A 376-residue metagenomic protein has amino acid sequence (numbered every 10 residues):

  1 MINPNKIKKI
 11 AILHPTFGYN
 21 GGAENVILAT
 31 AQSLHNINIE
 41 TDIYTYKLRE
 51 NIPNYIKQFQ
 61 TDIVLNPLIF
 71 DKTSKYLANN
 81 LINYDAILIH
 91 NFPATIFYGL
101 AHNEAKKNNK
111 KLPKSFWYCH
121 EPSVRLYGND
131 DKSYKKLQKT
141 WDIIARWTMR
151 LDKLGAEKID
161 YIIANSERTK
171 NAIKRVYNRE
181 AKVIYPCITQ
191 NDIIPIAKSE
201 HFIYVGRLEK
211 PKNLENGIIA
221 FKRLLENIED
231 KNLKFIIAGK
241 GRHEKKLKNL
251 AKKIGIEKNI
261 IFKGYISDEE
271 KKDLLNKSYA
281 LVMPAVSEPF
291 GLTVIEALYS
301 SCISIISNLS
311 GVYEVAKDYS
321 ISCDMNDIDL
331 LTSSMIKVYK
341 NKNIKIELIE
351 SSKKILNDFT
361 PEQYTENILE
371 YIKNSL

Functional and structural regions predicted by a protein language model:
D42-L100: Active-site donor-binding segments of glycosyltransferases and PAPS-dependent sulfotransferases
S123, Y134-I162: Membrane-proximal helix-turn-helix segments that form the acceptor-binding/catalytic region of lipid-linked
I163, I194-K212, I218-K222, I236: Conserved donor-binding/catalytic core segment of Leloir-type glycosyltransferases
K246-I266: Nucleotide-activated donor-binding/catalytic signature segment of Leloir-type glycosyltransferases, i.e., the conserved
Y265-I266, D273-S278: Short alpha-helical donor nucleotide-sugar binding micro-motif in glycosyltransferases
V286: Aromatic "clamp/platform" in nucleotide-sugar-dependent glycosyltransferases that forms part of the donor/acceptor
I303-I306: Short hydrophobic beta-strand element within catalytic cores of glycosyltransferases and related nucleotide-activated
S320-D329, K337-N343: Conserved acidic donor-binding segment of nucleotide-sugar-dependent glycosyltransferases
